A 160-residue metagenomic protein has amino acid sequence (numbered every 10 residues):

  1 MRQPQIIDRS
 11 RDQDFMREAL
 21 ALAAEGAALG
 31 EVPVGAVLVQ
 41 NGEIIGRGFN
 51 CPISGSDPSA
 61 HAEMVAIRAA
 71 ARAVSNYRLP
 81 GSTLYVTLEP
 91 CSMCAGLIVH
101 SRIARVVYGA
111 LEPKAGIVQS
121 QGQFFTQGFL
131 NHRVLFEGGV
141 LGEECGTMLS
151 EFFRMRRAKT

Functional and structural regions predicted by a protein language model:
M1-G26, P90-T160: Zinc-dependent deaminase
A19, A23-G26, A36, G46 (+2 more regions): Small-residue (primarily alanine) positions within well-ordered alpha-helices, especially packing/interaction faces
G30-V34, P80: Short, basic and Ser/Thr-rich N-terminal targeting/leader segments
V34-G42: Short beta-strand scaffold segments in enzyme catalytic cores
Q40-N41, R68, P80: A cytosolic small-molecule/anion-sensing beta-strand core signal
I45-P52: Short beta->alpha transition motifs characteristic of CBS
S54-V65: A short, polar/charged loop-to-alpha-helix boundary motif
N76-L88: Immediate flanking context of iron-sulfur cluster ligation sites
